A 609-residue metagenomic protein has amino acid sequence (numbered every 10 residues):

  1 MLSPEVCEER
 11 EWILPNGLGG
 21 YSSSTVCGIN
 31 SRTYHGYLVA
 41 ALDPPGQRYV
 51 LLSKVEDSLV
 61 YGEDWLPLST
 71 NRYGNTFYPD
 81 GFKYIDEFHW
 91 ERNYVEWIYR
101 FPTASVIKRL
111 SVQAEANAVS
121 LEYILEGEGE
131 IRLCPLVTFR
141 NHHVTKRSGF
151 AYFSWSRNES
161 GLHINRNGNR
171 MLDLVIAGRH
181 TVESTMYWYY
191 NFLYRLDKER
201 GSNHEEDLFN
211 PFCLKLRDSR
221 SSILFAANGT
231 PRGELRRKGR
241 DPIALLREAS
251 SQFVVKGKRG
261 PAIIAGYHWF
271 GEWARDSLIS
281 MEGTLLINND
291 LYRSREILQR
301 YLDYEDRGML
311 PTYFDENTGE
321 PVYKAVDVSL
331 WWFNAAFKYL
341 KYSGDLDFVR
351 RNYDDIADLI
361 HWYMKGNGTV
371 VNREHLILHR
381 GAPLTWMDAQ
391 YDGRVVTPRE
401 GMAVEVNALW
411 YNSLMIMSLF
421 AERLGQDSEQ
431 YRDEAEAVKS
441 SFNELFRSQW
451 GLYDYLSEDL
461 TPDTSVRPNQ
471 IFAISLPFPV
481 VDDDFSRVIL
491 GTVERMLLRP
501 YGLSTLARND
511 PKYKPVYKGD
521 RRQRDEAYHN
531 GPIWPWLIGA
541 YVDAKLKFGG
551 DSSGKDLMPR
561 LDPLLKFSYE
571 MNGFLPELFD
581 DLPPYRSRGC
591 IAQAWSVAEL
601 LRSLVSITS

Functional and structural regions predicted by a protein language model:
M1-P242, R275, D290, N530 (+2 more regions): Terminal accessory carbohydrate-recognition/targeting modules of carbohydrate-active enzymes
L68-Y94, I98-S105, G491-R499, T505-V516 (+2 more regions): Non-catalytic C-terminal accessory modules of carbohydrate-active enzymes
I131, Y292-E296, L346-R351, Q426-E429 (+4 more regions): Short, solvent-exposed positions on alpha-helices
K146-S148, W155-N158, I164, D218-S221 (+7 more regions): Aromatic-rich carbohydrate-recognition surfaces in CAZymes
D207-K215, G260-S277, E316-S329, D392-A408 (+4 more regions): Solvent-exposed loop and edge beta-strand segments that line ligand/cofactor-binding and catalytic clefts
R232-G271: An acidic-aromatic substrate-binding cleft motif
Q252-V255, Q299-R307, P563-M571: Glycine-rich, acidic and aromatic/proline-enriched surface loops and short helix-turn segments that act as binding
P311-T312, M364, G368-E374, Y411-Y517 (+3 more regions): Catalytic cores of carbohydrate-active enzymes
